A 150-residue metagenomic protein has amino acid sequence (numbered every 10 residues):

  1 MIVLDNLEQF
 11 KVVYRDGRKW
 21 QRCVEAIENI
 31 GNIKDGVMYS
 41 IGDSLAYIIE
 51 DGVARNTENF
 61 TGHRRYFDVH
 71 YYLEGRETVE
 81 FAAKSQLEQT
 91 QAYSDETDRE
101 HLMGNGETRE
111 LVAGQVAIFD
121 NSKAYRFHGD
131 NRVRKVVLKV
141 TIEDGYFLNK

Functional and structural regions predicted by a protein language model:
M1-I49, N56-G62: A short, N-terminal "cap"/entry segment at the start of jelly-roll beta-barrel domains of the cupin/DSBH fold
G42-S44, R64-Y66, Y72-E74, V112 (+1 more regions): Short connector loops at helix/strand junctions that flank enzyme active sites, especially segments positioning acidic
Y47-I48, H70-Y72, V79, A117-F119: Short hydrophobic-aromatic micro-motifs
I49-H63, Y93-N105, D120-K123: Short acidic (Asp/Glu) patches
N56-H63, H70, E80-A82, F127-D130: Short histidine-centered beta-strand/loop micro-motifs that create catalytic or ligand/metal-coordination sites
R65-F67, Y71-L87, A92-E100: Glycine- and acidic-residue-biased ligand/ion/polar-headgroup-sensing regions
V69, N131-L148: A short hydrophobic beta-strand segment most commonly corresponding to one strand of the jelly-roll/cupin
R109-A124, H128-G129, V140: Conserved metal-binding segment of the jelly-roll/cupin
